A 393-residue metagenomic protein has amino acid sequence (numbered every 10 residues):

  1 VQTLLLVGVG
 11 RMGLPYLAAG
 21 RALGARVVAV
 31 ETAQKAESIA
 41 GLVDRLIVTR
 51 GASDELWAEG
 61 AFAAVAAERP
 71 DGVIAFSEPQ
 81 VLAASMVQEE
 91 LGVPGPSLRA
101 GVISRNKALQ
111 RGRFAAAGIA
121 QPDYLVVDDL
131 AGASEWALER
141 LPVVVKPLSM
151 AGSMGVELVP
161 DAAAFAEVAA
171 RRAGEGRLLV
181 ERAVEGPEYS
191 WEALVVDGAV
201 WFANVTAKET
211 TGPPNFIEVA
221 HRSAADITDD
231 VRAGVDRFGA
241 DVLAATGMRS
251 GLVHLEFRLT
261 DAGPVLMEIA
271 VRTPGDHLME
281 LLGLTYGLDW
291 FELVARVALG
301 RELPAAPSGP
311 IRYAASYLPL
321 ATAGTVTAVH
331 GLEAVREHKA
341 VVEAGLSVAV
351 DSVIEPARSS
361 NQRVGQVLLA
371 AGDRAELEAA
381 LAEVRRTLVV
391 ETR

Functional and structural regions predicted by a protein language model:
V1-L4: Extreme N-terminal starter segment of soluble prokaryotic enzymes
L6-P15: Glycine-rich adenosine-cofactor-binding loop
G13, A116, A133, A295-R393: Peripheral (often C-terminal) accessory segments that flank ATP-dependent C-N-forming ligase machineries
V30-E37: Short, polar loop motifs at secondary-structure junctions
G41-V126, R363, E376: Conserved N-proximal alpha/beta basic substrate-recognition cap immediately N-terminal to, or forming the N-lobe
A64-P70, A137-R140, A173-E175, T246: Glycine-rich phosphate-binding loop signature in dinucleotide/nucleotide-binding domains
R105-E185, V196-A199, H221, A225-R237 (+2 more regions): Active-site nucleotide/adenylate-binding loops and adjacent lid/helix of ATP-dependent enzymes
R182-M248, L252, L259, L266 (+3 more regions): ATP-dependent carboxylate/phosphate-activation module, predominantly the ATP-grasp catalytic core and closely related
